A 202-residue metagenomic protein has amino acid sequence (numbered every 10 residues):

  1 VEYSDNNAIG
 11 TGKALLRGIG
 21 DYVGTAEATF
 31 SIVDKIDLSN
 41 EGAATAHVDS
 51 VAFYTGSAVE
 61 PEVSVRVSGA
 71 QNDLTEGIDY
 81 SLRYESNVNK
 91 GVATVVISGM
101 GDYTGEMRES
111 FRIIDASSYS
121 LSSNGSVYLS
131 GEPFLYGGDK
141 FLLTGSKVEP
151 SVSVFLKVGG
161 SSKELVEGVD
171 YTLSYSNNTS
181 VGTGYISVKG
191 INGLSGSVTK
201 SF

Functional and structural regions predicted by a protein language model:
V1-V23, Q71-E106, G160-S195: Serine/threonine-rich, repeat-prone extracellular segments and beta-strand-based repeat modules of secreted/surface
T11, T25, E41-A43: Short, intrinsically disordered, low-complexity terminal segments
A14, A28, P61-V63, V95 (+4 more regions): Hydrophobic residues positioned within well-ordered beta-strands of beta-sheet architectures
A26-I32, M107-I113, V198-F202: C-terminal edge beta-strand
T29-N72, D115-S161: Solvent-exposed, low-complexity, repeat-rich "mucin-like" stalks and linkers
F30, V63-V65, L82, F111 (+3 more regions): Preference for bulky hydrophobic residues occupying beta-strand positions in well-ordered beta-sheet regions
I36, A44, N72, I78-Y80 (+5 more regions): Conserved positions within tandem-repeat grammars
I114, Y119-S120, N192, T199: Intrinsic disorder/low-complexity segments
